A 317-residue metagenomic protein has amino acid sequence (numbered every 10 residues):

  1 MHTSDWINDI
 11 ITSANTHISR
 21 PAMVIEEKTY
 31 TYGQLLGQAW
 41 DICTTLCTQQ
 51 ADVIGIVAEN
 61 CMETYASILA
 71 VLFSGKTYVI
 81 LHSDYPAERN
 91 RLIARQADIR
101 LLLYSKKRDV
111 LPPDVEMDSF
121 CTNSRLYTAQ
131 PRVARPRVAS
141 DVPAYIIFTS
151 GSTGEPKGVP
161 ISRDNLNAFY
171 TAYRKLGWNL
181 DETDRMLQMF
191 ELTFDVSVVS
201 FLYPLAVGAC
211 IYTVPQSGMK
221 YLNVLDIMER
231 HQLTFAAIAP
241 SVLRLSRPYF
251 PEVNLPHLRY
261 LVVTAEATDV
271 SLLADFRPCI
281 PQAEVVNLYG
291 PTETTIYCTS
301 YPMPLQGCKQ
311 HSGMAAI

Functional and structural regions predicted by a protein language model:
M1-N167, W178-N179, G208: Carrier-protein-dependent adenylate-forming modules in NRPS/ANL systems
E63-I68, K76-A94, R132-I317: Motif- and composition-driven signal specific to adenylation
